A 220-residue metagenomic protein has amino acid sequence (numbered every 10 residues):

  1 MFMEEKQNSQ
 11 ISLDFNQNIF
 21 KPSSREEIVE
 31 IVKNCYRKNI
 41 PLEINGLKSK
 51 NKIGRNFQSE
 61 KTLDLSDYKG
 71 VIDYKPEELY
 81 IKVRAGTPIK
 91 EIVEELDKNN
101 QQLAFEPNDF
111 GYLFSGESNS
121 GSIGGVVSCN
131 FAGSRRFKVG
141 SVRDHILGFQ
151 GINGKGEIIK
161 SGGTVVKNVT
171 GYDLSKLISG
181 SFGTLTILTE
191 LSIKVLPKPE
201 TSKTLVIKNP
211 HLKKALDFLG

Functional and structural regions predicted by a protein language model:
M1-F2, Q58-D64, E117, F182-L188: Short, functional N-terminal and low-complexity linear motifs
F2-N18, I89, R136-N153: Active-site-proximal helix-loop elements at catalytic-domain edges
F2-Q7, D64-Y68, I187-S192, D217: Short amphipathic beta-strand starts and helix->beta connectors
E4-K6, L42-I44, I207: Short, hydrophobic beta-strand segments that form beta-sheet elements in well-ordered domains
K6-L13, S49, G70, V127 (+2 more regions): A generic structural signal for ordered alpha-helices
I11-F110: Glycine-rich N-terminal segment of FAD-binding domains in flavoprotein oxidoreductases, spanning the beta-loop-helix
F105-E106, S115-G220: FAD-binding subdomain of flavoenzyme oxidoreductases
